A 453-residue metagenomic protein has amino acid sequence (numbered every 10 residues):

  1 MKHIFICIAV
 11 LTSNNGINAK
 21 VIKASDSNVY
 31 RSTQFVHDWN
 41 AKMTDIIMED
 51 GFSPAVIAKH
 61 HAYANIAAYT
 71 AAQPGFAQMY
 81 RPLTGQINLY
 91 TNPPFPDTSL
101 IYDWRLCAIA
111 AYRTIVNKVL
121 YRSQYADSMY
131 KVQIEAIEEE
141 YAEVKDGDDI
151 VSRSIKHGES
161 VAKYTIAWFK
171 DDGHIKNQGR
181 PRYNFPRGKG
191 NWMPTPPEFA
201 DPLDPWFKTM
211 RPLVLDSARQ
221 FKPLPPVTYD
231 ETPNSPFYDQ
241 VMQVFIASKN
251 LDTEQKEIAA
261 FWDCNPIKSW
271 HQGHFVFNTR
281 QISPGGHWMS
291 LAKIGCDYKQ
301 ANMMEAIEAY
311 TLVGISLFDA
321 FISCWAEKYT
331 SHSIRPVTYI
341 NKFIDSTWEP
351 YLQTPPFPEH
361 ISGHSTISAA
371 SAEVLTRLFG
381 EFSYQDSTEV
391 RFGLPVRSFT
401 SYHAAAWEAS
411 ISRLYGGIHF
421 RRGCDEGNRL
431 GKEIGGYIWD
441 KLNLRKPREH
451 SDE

Functional and structural regions predicted by a protein language model:
M1-D26, E453: Bacterial Sec-dependent N-terminal signal peptides
K20-E453: Acidic/polar surface patches and capping/hinge elements
